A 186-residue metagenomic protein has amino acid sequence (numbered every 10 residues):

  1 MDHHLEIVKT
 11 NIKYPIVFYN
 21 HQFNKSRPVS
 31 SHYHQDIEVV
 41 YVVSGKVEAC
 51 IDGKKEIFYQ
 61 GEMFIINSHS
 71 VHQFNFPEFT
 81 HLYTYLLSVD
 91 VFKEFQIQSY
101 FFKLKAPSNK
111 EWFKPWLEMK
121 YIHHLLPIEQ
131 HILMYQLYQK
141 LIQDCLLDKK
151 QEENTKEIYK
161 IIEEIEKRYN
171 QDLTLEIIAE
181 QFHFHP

Functional and structural regions predicted by a protein language model:
M1-Y59, F76, K103: Generic protein-terminus/edge-of-domain signal
H32-H34, H72, H185: Histidine-centered active-site/metal-ligand motif
V43, I142, E166-N170: Short, locally clustered residues in the helix-turn-helix/winged-helix DNA-binding domain
C50, K93-Q96: Residues that scaffold the ATP/ADP-binding catalytic core of kinase and kinase-like folds
F58-V71: Conserved metal-binding segment of the jelly-roll/cupin
S68-F92: Ligand-binding loop in jelly-roll beta-barrel domains
Q96-E152, E163: Amphipathic alpha-helical segments enriched in hydrophobic/aromatic residues interleaved with Lys/Arg
K149-H185: A short, Lys/Arg-enriched amphipathic alpha-helix from helix-turn-helix/homeodomain DNA-binding modules
